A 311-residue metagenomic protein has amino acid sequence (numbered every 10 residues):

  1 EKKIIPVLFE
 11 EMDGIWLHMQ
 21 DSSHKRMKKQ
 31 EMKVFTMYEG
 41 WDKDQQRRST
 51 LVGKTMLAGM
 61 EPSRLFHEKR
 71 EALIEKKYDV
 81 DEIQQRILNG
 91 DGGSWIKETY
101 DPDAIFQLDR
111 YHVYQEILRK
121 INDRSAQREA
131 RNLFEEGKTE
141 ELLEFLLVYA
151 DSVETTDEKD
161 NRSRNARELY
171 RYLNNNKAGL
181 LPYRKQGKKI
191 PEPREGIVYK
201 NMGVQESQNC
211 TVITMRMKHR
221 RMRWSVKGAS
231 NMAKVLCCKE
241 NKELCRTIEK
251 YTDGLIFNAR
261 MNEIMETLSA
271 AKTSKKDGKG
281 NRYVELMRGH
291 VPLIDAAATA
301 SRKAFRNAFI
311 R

Functional and structural regions predicted by a protein language model:
E1-R311: Catalytic center-proximal scaffold of phosphoryl-transfer enzymes
